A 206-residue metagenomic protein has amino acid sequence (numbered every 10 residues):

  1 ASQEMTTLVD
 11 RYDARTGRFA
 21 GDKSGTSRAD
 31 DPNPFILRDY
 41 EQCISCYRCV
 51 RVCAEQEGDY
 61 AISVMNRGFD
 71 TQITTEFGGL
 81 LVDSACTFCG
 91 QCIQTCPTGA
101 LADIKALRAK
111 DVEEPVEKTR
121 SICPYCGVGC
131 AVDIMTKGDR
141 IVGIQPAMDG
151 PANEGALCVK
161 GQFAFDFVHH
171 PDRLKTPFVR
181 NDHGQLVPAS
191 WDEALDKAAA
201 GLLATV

Functional and structural regions predicted by a protein language model:
A1-V206: N-terminal export/assembly segments and adjacent metallocofactor-ligating motifs of anaerobic energy-metabolism
